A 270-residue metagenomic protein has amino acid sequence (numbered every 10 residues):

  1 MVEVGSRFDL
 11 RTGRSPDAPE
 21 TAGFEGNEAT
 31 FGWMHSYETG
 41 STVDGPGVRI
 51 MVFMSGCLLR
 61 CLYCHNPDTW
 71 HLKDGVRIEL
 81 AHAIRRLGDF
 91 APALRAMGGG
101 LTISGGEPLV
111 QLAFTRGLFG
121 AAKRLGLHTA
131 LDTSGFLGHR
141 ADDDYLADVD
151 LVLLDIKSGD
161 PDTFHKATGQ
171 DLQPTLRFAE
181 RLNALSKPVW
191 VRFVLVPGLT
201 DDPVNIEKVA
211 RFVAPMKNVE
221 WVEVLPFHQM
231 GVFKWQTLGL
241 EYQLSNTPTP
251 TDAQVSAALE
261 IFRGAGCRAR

Functional and structural regions predicted by a protein language model:
M1-F53, L59-V76, D89-M97: N-terminal [4Fe-4S]-dependent radical SAM core
M1-S41, P197-R270: Auxiliary Fe-S-binding modules of radical SAM enzymes
R60-Y63, F114-G117, A121, I261: Structural preference for long, well-ordered alpha-helical segments within the folded cores of structured domains
D68-L72, H165-D171, G239-T247: Short glycine-enriched, charge-decorated loop/helix-capping segments at active-site entrances that position
G75-R85: Short cysteine/histidine-rich metal-coordination sites, predominantly Zn2+-binding motifs
R77, G169-L172, T249-D252: Short, conserved loop/turn and helix-capping segments at secondary-structure boundaries that abut family-defining
G88-G100, G105, L109-Q236: Conserved AdoMet/S-adenosylmethionine-binding subsite of the radical SAM
